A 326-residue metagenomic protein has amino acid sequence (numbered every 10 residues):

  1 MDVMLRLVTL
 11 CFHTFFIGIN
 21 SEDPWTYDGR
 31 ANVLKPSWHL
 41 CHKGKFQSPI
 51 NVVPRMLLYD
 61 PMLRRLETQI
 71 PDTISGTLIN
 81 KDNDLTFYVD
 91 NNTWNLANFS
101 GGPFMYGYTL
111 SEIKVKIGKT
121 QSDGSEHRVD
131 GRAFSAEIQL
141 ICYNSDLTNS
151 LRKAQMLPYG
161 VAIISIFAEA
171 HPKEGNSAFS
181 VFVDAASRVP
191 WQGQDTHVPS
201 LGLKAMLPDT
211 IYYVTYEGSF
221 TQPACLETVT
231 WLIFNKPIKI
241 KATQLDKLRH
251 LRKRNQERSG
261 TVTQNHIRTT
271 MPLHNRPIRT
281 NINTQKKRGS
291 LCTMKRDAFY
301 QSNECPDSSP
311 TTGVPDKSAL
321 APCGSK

Functional and structural regions predicted by a protein language model:
D2-K326: Alpha-carbonic anhydrase
